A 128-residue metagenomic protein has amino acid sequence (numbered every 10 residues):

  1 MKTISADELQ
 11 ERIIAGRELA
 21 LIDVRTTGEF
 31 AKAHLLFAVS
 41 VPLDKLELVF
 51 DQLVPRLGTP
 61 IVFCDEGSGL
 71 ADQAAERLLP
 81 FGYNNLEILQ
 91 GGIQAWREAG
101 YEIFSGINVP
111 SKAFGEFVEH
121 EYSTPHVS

Functional and structural regions predicted by a protein language model:
M1-A20, V24-S128: Rhodanese-like catalytic fold shared by cysteine-dependent sulfurtransferases and DSP/PTP-type phosphatases
